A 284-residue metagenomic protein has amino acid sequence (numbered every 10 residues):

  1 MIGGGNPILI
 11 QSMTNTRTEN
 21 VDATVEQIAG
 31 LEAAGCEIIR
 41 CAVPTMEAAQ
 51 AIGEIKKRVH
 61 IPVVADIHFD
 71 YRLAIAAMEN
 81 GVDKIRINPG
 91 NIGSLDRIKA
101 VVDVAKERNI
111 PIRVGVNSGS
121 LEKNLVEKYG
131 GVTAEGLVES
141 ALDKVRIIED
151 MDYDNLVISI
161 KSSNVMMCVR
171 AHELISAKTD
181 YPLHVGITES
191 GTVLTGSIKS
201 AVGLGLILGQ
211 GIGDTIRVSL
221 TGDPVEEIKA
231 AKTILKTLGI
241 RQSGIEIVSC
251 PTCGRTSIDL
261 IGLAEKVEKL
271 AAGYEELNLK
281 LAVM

Functional and structural regions predicted by a protein language model:
M1-M13, K106, L263-K269: N-terminal amphipathic alpha-helix/helix-capping segment at the start of soluble metabolic enzymes
G4-A23, A42, I61-F69, G90 (+2 more regions): Active-site mouth loops of central-metabolism enzymes
S12-V21, E32-R58, R86-S94, N155-V165: Glycine-rich, proline-tolerant flexible connector loops at the mouths of alpha/beta enzymes
G35, R58-I61, M78-I85, K106-R108 (+3 more regions): Glycine-enriched alpha-helix->loop->beta-strand junction motifs that scaffold or abut catalytic
G35-E37, N80-L95, I187, Q210-P224: Glycine-rich phosphate-binding active-site loops on the catalytic face of alpha/beta enzymes
T45-I67, A100-I112, L174-L183, E265-A272: Alpha-helix-loop-beta-strand connector modules within alpha/beta enzyme cores
R72-R113: Hydrophobic or amphipathic alpha-helical targeting/insertion segments
N117, L125-A282: Catalytic alpha/beta core domains of metabolic enzymes, predominantly
